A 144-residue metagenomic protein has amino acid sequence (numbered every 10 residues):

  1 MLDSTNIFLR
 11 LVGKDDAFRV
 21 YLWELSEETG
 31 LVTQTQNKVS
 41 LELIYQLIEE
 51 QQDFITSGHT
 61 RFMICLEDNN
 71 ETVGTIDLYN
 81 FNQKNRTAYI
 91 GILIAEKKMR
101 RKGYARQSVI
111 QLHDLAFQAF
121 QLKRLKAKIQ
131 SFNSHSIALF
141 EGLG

Functional and structural regions predicted by a protein language model:
M1-A17, E24, D68-G144: Acyl-donor (CoA/ACP) binding surface of acyl/acetyltransferases
L11, L22, Q52-F54: Short secondary-structure boundary/capping segments within folded domains
K14-Y21, L41, Y45: An amphipathic alpha-helix signature
A17, E28-T29, D53-T56: Generic structural signal for secondary-structure transition and capping sites
E28-E49: Conserved GNAT-fold acetyl-CoA-binding loop/helix
T35, L66-D68: An N-terminal domain-start capping segment
I48-Q52, L78: Short, P/G- and charge-enriched loop/turn segments at secondary-structure junctions
Q51-M63: A short helix-loop-beta-strand connector motif used in the catalytic cores of GNAT acetyltransferases and, in some
